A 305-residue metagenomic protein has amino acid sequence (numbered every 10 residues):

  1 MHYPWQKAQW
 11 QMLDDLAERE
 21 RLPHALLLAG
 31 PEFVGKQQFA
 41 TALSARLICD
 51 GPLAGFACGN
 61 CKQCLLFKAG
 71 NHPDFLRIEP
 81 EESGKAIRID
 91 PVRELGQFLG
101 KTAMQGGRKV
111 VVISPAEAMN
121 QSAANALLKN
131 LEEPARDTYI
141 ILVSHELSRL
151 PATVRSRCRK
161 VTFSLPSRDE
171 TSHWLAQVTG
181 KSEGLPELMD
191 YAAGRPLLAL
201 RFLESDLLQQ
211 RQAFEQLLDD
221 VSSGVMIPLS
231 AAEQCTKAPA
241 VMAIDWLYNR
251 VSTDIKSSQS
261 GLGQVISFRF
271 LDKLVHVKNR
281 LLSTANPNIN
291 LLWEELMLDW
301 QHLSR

Functional and structural regions predicted by a protein language model:
M1-A45, L66, R136-Y139, H145-R305: Charged, glycine-rich active-site and insertion segments that engage polyanionic ligands
M1-V112, Y139: P-loop/Walker A NTP-binding region and its immediately flanking N-terminal helices in P-loop NTPase folds
L28, I113-S114, L128, S144: Hydrophobic residues in beta-strands of the RecA-like P-loop NTPase core, especially within AAA+ ATPase
Q97, K129, A152, S156: Conserved adenine-binding aromatic site and its adjacent loop/helix in ATP-hydrolyzing domains
P115-M119, L147: Conserved Walker B
M119-N125: Conserved ATPase-coupling elements of RecA-like P-loop NTPase cores
N125-L142: Conserved catalytic/switch belt of AAA+ P-loop NTPases
